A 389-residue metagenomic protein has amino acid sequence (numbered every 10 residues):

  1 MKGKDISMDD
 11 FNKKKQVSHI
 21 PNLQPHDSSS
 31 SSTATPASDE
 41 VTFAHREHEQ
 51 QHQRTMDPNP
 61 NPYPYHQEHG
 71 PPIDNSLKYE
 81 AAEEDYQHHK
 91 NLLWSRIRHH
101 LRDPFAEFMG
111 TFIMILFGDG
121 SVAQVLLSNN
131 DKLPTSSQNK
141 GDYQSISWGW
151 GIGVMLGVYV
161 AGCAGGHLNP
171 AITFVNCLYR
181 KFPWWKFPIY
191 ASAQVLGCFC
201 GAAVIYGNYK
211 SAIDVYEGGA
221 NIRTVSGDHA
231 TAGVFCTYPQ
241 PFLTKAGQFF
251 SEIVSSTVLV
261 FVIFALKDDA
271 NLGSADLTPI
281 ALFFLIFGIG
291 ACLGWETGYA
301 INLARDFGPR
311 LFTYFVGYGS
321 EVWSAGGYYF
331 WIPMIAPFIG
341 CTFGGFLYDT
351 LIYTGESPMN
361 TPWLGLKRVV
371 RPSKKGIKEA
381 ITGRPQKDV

Functional and structural regions predicted by a protein language model:
K2-V389: Membrane-interface helix-loop junctions and terminal tails of multi-pass membrane proteins
